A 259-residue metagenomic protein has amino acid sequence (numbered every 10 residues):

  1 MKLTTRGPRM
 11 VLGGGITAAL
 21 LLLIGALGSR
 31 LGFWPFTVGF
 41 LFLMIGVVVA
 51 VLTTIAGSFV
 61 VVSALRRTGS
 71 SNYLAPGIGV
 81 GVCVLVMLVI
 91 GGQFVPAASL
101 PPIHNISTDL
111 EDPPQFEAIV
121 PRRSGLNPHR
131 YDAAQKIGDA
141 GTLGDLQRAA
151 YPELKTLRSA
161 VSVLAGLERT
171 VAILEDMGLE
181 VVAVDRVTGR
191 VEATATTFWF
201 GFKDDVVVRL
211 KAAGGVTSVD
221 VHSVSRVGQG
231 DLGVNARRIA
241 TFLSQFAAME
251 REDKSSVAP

Functional and structural regions predicted by a protein language model:
M1-V51: Hydrophobic alpha-helical segments
R9-A19, M44-V60, N72-L88: Transmembrane alpha-helical segments of multi-pass membrane proteins
L23-G39, F59-C83, I90-P259: Ser/Thr-rich, low-complexity intrinsically disordered terminal regions
